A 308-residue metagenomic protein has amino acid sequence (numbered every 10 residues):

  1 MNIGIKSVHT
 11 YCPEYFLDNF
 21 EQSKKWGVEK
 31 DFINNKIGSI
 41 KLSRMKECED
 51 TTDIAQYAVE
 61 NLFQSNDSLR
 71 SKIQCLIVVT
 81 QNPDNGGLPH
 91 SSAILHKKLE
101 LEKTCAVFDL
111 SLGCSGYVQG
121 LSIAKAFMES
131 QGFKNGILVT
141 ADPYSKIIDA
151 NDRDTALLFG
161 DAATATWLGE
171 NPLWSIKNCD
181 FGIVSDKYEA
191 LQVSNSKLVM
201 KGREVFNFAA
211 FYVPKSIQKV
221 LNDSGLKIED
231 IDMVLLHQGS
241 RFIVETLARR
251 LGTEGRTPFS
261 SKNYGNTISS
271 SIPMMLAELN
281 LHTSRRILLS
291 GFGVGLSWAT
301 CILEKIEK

Functional and structural regions predicted by a protein language model:
M1-C48, A150-N207, F211, K215 (+2 more regions): Condensing-enzyme catalytic core mediating Claisen C-C bond formation in acyl metabolism
I5, T51-F108, L226-V244: Conserved beta-ketoacyl condensing-enzyme motif
W26-I33, G86-L101, N135-Y144, R241-T253: Acidic-glycine-rich active-site phosphate/pyrophosphate-binding loop
S39, C75-V78, K97-S111, I147-D149 (+1 more regions): Glycine/charged-rich beta-loop-alpha catalytic/anionic-binding loops adjacent to active sites
T51-N66, A209-S224, I272-M275: Short, well-ordered amphipathic alpha-helical segments that serve as non-catalytic structural scaffolds within diverse
T52, Q56, P83-D84, P89 (+3 more regions): Claisen-condensing/thiolase-fold acyl-transfer catalytic domains that form or cleave C-C bonds in fatty acid
V79, S111, G136-D142, L168 (+1 more regions): Short beta-strand segments
E129-G160: Flexible, glycine-rich active-site loops centered on histidine and acidic residues that chelate a metal or position
